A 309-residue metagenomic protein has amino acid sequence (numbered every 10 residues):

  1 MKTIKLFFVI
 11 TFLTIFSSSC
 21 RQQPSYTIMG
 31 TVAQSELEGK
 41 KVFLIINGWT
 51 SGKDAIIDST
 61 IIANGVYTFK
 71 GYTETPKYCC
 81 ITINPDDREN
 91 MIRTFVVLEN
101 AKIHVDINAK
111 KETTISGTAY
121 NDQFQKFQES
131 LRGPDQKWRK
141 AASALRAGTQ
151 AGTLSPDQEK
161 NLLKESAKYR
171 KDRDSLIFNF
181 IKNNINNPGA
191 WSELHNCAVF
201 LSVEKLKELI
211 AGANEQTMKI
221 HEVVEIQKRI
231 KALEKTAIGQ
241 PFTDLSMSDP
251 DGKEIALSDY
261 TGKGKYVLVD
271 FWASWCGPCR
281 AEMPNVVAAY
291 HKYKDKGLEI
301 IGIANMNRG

Functional and structural regions predicted by a protein language model:
M1-G30: Bacterial Sec-dependent N-terminal signal peptides
C20-D172: A non-transmembrane, solvent-exposed segment enriched in polar/low-complexity residues
S166-N184, E204-K205: Amphipathic alpha-helical coiled-coil segments
N183-N187, F200, Q216-V223: Short solvent-exposed coil/turn linkers within tandem alpha-helical repeat scaffolds
K205-N214, P241-L245: Alpha-helical repeat scaffolds
E225-D259: N-terminal "domain-start" segment that seeds a small globular fold
A256-G277, V286: Short active-site neighborhood of thiol/selenol oxidoreductases, capturing the structured segment around
A281-G309: Structural microenvironment flanking redox-active thiols in thiol-disulfide oxidoreductases
